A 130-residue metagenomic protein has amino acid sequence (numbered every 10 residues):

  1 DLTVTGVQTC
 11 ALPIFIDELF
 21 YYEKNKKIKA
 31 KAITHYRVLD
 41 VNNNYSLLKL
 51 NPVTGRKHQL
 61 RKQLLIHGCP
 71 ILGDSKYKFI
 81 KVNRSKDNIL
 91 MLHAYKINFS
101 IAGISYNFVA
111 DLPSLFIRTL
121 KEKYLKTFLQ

Functional and structural regions predicted by a protein language model:
T3, V7-Q130: RNA pseudouridine synthases
